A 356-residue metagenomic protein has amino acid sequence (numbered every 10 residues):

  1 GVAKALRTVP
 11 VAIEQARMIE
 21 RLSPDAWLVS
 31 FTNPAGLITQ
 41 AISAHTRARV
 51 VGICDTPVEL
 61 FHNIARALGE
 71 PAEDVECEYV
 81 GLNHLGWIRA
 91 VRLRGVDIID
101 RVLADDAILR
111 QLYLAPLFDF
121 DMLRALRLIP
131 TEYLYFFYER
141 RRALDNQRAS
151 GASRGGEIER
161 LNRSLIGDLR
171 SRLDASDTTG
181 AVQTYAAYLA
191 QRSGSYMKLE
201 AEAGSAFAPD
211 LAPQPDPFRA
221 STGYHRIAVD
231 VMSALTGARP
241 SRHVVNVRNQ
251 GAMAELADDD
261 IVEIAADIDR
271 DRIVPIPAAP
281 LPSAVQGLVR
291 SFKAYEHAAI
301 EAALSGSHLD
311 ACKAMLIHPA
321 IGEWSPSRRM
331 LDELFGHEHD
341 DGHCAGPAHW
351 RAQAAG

Functional and structural regions predicted by a protein language model:
G1-H45: Rossmann-fold NAD(P)-binding glycine/threonine-rich loop
K4-V11, T56, G223, S291: Soluble or luminal CAZymes and related metallo-dependent hydrolases
A26-L28, R49-V50, E76: Beta-sheet entry/capping signal
L28-T32, G52-C54, V244: A structural signal for short, well-ordered beta-strand segments and their strand-loop junctions that often border
N33-A35, D55-T56, V80-L82: An acidic- and aromatic-residue-enriched active-site/binding cleft used to recognize and process polar
T39-A44, N63-I64, R89-V91: Short acidic, glycine/serine/threonine-rich loops at helix termini
A48-I64: Acidic, His- and aromatic-enriched active-site or binding-groove loops in soluble protein domains that engage sugars
G69-G356: Long, compositionally biased stretches enriched for glycine and/or charged residues
